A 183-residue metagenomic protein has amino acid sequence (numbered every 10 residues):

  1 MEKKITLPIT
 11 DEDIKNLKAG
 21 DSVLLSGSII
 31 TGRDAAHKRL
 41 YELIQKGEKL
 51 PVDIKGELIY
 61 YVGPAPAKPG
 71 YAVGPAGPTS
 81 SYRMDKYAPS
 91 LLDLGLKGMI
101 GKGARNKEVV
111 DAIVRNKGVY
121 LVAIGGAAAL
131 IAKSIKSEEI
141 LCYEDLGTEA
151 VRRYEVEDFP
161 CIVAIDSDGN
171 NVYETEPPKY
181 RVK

Functional and structural regions predicted by a protein language model:
M1-I9: Short, structured beta-strand/loop micro-motifs enriched in basic residues and often containing a Trp
T31-G32, A36-F159: Feature captures the catalytic cores and cofactor-binding loops of soluble hydro-lyases/lyases that act on carboxylate
A88, A164-K183: Active-site/ligand-binding-proximal alpha/beta "capping" segment
